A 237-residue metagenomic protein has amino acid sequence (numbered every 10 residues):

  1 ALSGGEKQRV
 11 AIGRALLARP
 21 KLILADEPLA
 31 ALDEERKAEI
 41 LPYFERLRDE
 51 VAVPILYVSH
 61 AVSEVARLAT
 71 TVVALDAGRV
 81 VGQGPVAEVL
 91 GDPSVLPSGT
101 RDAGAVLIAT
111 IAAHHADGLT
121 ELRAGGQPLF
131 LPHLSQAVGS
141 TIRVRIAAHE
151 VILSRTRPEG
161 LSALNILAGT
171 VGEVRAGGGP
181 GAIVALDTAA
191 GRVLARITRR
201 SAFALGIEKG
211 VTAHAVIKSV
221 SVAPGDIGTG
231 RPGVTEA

Functional and structural regions predicted by a protein language model:
A1-L2, E6: Conserved ABC ATPase signature
I12: Hydrophobic anchor residue at the start of the ABC signature
R19: Conserved catalytic motifs of ABC-family nucleotide-binding domains
I23-E27: Catalytic Walker B motif of ABC-type/P-loop ATPase nucleotide-binding domains
E34-R36: Helix N-cap at the start of a conserved alpha-helix in ABC-type nucleotide-binding domains
E45, D49, S59-Q127: Internal alpha/beta loop-helix hairpins
P128-R175, R192, R196-A237: Glycine/charge-rich catalytic "coupling/switch" loops of P-loop NTPases
